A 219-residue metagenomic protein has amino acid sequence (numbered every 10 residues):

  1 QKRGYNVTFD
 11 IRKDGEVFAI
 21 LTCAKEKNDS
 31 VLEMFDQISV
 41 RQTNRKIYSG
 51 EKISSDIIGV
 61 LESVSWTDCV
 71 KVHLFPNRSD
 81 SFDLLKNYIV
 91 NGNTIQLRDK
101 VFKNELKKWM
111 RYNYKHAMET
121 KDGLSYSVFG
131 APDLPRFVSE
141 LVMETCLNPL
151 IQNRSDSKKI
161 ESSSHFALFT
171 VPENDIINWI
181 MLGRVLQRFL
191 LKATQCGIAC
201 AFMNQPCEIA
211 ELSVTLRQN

Functional and structural regions predicted by a protein language model:
Q1-N219: Acidic, surface-exposed loops and disordered segments
